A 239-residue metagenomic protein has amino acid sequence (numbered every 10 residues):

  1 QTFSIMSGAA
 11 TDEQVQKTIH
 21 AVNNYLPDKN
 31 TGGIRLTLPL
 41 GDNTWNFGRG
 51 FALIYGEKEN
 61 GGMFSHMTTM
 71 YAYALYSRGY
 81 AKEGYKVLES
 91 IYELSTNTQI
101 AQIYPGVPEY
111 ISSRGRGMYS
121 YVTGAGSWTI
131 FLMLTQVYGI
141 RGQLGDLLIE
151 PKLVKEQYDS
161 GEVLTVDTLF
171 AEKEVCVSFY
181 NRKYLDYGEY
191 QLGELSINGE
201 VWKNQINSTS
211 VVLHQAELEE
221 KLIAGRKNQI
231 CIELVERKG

Functional and structural regions predicted by a protein language model:
Q1-P39, N43: Extended ligand-binding clefts on enzyme/binding-domain cores
T2-M6, H66-Y73: Contiguous, well-ordered alpha-helical segments that form the cores/surfaces of helical PPI scaffolds
H20, N24-K29, D42, A52-N60 (+1 more regions): Non-catalytic C-terminal accessory modules of carbohydrate-active enzymes
N46: Flexible, polar/acidic helix-loop-strand segments at domain edges
R49: Short, surface-exposed loop/turn segments at secondary-structure boundaries that line and modulate
M63: Short, contiguous, pocket-lining structural segments that sit at or immediately flank catalytic/ligand-binding sites
